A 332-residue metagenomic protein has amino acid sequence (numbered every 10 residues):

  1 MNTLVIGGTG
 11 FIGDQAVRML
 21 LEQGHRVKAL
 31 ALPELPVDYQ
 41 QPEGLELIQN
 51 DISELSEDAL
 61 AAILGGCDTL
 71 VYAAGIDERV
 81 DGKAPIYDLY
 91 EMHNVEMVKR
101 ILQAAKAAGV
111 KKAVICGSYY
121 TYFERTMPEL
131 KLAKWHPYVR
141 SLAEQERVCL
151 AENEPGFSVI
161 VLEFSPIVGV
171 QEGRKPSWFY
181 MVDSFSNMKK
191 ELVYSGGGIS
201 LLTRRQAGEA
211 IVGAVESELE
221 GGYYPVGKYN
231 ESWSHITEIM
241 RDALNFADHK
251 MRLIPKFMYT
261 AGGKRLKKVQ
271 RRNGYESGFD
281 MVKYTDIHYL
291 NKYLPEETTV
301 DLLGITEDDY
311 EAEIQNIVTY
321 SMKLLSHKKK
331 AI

Functional and structural regions predicted by a protein language model:
T3-Q23: N-terminal Rossmann NAD(P)H-binding glycine-rich loop of SDR-like oxidoreductase domains
I6, L30, A73-A74, A113-Y119 (+1 more regions): SDR active-site strand-loop-helix element
H25-P33: Conserved glycine-rich Rossmann-like NAD(P)H-binding loop of the short-chain dehydrogenase/reductase
L45-E96, R100: NAD(P)H-binding glycine-rich loop region in Rossmannoid oxidoreductase-like domains and their noncatalytic homologs
E96-S141, I160: Conserved Rossmann-fold NAD(P)-dependent oxidoreductase catalytic core, especially the SDR/UDP-sugar
T126-G221, G227-Y229: Oxidoreductase cofactor-interface core, primarily capturing Rossmann-like NAD(P)-dependent enzymes
K134, K175-S200, D242-N291: Alpha-helical membrane-targeting segments
R205-E276, P295-E296, V300-I332: Mid/C-terminal beta-alpha module of Rossmann-like enzyme folds, strongest in SDR-family dehydrogenases/epimerases
